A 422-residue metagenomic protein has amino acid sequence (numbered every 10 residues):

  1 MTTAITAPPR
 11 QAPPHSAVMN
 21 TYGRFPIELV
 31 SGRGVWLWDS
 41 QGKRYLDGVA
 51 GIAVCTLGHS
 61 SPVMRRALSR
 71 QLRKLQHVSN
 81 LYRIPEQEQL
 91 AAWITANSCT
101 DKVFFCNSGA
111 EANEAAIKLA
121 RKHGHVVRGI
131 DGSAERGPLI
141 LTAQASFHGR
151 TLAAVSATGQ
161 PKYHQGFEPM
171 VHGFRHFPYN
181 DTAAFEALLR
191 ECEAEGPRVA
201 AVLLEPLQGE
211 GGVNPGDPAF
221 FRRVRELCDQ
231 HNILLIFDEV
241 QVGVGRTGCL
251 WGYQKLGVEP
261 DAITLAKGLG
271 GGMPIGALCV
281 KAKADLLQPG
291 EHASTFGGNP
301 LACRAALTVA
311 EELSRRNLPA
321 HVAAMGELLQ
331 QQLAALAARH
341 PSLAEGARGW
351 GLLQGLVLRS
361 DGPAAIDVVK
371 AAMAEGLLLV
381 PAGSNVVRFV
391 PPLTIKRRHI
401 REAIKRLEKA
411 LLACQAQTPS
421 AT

Functional and structural regions predicted by a protein language model:
T2-T422: Conserved N-terminal phosphate-binding loop of PLP-dependent enzymes in the Aspartate aminotransferase
